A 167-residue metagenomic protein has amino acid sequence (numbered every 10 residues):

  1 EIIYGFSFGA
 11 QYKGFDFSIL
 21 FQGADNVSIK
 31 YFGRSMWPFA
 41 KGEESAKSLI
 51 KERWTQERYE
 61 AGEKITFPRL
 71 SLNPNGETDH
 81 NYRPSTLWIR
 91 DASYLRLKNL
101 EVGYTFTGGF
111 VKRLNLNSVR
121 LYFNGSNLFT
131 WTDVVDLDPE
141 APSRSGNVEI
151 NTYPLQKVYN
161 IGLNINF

Functional and structural regions predicted by a protein language model:
I2, K13-F15, S93, N115-V119 (+1 more regions): Outer-envelope beta-barrel architecture signal
G5-S7, N99-G103, N160-G162: Membrane-embedded beta-strand positions in outer-membrane beta-barrel channels/transporters
S7-G9, S18-L20: Predominantly transmembrane beta-strands of Gram-negative outer membrane beta-barrel pores used for transport
Y12-G14, G23-V27, N99, F106 (+2 more regions): Transmembrane beta-strands of outer-membrane beta-barrel pores
G14-S18, G109-F110: Repeated loop/turn-to-beta-strand initiation elements of outer-membrane beta-barrel proteins
I19, L121-F123, L163: Membrane-embedded beta-strand positions of outer-membrane beta-barrel proteins
A24-R120: Extracytoplasmic gating/loop element in the C-terminal half of outer-membrane beta-barrel translocons and assembly
K41, A46, R53, R58-E63 (+2 more regions): C-terminal beta-signal and terminal closure region of outer-membrane beta-barrel proteins
